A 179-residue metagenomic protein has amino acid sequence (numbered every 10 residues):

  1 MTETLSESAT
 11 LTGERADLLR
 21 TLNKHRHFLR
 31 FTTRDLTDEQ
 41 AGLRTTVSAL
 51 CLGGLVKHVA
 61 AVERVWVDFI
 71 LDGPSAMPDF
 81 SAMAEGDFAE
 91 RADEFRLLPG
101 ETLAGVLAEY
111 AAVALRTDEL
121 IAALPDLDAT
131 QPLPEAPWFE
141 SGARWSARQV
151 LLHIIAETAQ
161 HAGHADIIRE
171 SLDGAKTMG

Functional and structural regions predicted by a protein language model:
T4-S8, R15-R34, D38-E90, L133-G179: Short, contiguous alpha-helical
G13-R15, L103: A short, structure-level motif marking secondary-structure boundaries and short turns
A89-P132, R148-I154: Acidic/histidine-rich alpha-helical segments that form the ligand environment of transition-metal centers
